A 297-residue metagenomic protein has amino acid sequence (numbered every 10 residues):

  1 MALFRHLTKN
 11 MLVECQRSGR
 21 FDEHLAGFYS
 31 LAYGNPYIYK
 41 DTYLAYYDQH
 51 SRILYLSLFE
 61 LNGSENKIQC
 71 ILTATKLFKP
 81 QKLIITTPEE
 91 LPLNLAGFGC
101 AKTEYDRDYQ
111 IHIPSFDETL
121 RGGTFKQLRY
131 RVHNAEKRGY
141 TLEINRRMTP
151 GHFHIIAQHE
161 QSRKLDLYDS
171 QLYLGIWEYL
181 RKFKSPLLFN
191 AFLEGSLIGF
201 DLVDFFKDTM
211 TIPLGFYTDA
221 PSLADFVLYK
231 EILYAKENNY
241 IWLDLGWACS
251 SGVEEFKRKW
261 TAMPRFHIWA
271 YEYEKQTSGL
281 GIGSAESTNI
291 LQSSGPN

Functional and structural regions predicted by a protein language model:
A2-N10, F98-L120, N238-N297: Active-site/acyl-donor-binding loops of N-acyltransferases
A2-S51, A96-T103, L120-P221: A conserved beta-strand-loop-helix scaffold within acyl/acetyltransferase catalytic domains
L44-A45, L56, L83-I85, Y109 (+2 more regions): Hydrophobic beta-strand residues in large extracellular and virion-surface proteins
L54, L91-L95, H152, G252-E254: Short catalytic/ligand-binding loop motif for oxyanion handling, primarily in non-cytosolic enzymes, centered on
S57-N66, P114, L214-S222: A short, internal acetyl-CoA/4′-phosphopantetheine-binding micro-motif in the GNAT/acyltransferase core
G63-S64, E90-L93, R147, P221 (+1 more regions): Acidic-and-aromatic substrate-binding clefts and catalytic sites of carbohydrate-active enzymes
S64-T141: Acyl-donor-binding surface of acyltransferase catalytic domains
I71-A74, S185-G281: Aromatic (often tryptophan-rich) hydrophobic motifs at membrane interfaces
